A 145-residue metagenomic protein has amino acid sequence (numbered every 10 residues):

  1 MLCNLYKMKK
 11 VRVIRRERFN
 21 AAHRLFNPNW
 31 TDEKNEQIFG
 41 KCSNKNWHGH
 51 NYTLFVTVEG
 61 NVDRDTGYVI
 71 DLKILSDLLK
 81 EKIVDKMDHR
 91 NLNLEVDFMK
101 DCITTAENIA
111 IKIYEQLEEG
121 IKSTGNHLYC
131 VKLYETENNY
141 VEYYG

Functional and structural regions predicted by a protein language model:
L2-G145: Charge-rich, low-complexity N-terminal segments
